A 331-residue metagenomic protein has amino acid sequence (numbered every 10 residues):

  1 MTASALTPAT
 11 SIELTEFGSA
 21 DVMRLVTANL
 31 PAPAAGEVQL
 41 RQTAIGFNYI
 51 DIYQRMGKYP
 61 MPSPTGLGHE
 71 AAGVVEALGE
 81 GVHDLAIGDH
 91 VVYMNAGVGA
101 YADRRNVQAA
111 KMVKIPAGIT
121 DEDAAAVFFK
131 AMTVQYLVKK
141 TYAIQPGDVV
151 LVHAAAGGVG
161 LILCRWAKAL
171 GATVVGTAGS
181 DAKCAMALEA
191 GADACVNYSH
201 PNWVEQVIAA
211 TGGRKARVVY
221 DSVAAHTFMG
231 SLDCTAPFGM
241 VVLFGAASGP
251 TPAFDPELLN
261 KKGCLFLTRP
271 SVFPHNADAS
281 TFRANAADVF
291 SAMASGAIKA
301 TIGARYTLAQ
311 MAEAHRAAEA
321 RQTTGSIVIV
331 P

Functional and structural regions predicted by a protein language model:
T2-T7, S280-P331: C-terminal hydrophobic helical "lid"/dimerization subdomain of Rossmann-like NAD(P)H-dependent oxidoreductases
N29-G46, M56-V98: Glycine-rich beta-strand-centered segment in the early N-terminal region that forms part of a ligand/cofactor-binding
H90, V149, T173, M240 (+1 more regions): Short glycine-centered segments of the SAM/dcSAM-binding site in methyltransferase folds
V91-A156, W166: NAD(P)H dinucleotide-binding glycine-rich loop of Rossmann-like/cofactor-binding domains, especially the beta1-alpha1
V159: Hydrophobic/small residue at the entry helix of a nucleotide-binding pocket
K168-T227, D278-S280: Adenosine-nucleotide cofactor-binding segment
H226-A297, P331: Glycine-rich phosphate-binding loop and adjacent beta-alpha segment of Rossmann(oid) nucleotide-cofactor-binding
